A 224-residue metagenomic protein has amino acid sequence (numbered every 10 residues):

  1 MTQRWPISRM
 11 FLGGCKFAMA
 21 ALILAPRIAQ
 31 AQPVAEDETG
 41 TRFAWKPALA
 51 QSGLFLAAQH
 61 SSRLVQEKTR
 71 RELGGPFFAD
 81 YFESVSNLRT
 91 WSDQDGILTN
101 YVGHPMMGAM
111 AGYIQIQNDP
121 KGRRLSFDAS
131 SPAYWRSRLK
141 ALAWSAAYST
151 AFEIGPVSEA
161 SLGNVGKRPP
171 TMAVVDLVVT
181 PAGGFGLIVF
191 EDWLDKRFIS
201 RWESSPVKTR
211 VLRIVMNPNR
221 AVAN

Functional and structural regions predicted by a protein language model:
M1-L12: N-terminal secretory signal peptides that target proteins for export/translocation
T2-R4, A21, A29: Short, intrinsically disordered terminal tails adjacent to the first/last structured region
G14-R27: Bacterial N-terminal signal peptides
A31-N224: Hydrophobic alpha-helical membrane segments
